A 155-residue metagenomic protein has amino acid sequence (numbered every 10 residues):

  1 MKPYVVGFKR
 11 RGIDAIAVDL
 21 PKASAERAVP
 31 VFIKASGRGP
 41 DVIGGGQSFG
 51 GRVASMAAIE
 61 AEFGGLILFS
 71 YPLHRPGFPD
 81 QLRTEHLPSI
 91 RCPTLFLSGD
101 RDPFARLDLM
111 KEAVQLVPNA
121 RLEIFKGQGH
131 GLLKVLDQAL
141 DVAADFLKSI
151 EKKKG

Functional and structural regions predicted by a protein language model:
M1-I43, Q47, R52-A58: Serine-hydrolase catalytic machinery in alpha/beta-hydrolase-like enzymes
I16, Q115-G131: Catalytic histidine neighborhood in serine/cysteine hydrolases with alpha/beta-hydrolase-type architecture
P30-V31, P79-P88, A139: Charged helix-capping and loop-helix junction motifs
E62-G77: A conserved short beta-strand
R83, C92, R106-V114: Short alpha-helix in the alpha/beta-hydrolase fold that links the catalytic acid
S89-R91, F96-S98, D102: Short beta-strand/loop motif that positions the catalytic acidic residue of the alpha/beta-hydrolase fold
D100-A105, H130-G131: Acidic catalytic loop of the alpha/beta-hydrolase fold
Q128-L140: Catalytic histidine-centered segment of alpha/beta-hydrolase-like enzymes
